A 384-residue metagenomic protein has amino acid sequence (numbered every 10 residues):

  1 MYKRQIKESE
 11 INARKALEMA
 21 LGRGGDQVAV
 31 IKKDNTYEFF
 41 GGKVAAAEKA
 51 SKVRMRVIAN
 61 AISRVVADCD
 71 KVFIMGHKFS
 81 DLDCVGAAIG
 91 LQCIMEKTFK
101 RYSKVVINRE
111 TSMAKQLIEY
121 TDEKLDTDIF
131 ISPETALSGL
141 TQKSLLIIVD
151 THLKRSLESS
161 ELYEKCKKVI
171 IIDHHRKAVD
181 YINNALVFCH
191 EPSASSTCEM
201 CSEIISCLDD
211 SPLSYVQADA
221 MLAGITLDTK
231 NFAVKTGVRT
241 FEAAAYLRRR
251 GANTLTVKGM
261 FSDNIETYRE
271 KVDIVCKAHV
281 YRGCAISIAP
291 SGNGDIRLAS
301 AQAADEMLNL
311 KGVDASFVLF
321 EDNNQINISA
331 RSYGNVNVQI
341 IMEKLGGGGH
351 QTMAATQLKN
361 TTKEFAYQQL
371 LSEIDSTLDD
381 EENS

Functional and structural regions predicted by a protein language model:
M1-Q5: Conserved small/polar residues in nucleotide/adenosyl-binding loops
I11-E38: Catalytic/regulatory signature loops of cyclic-dinucleotide turnover enzymes and related class III nucleotidyl cyclases
A29, I147, K168-I172, V187-H190 (+2 more regions): Hydrophobic/aromatic beta-strand patches that form the interior of the parallel beta-sheet core in alpha/beta enzyme
Y37-V53: Sensory coupling linkers of modular signal transduction proteins
F40-V44, G86, K115-E119, E158-E161 (+1 more regions): Short acidic, glycine/serine/threonine-rich loops at helix termini
A50, R54-S80, G86-D122, A136-S144 (+2 more regions): Hydrophobic helix-and-loop "lid/oligomerization" segment in the mid-to-C-terminal part of catalytic domains
K124, F130-N184: Active-site cofactor/cluster-binding pocket
I172-A244: Short alpha-helices
